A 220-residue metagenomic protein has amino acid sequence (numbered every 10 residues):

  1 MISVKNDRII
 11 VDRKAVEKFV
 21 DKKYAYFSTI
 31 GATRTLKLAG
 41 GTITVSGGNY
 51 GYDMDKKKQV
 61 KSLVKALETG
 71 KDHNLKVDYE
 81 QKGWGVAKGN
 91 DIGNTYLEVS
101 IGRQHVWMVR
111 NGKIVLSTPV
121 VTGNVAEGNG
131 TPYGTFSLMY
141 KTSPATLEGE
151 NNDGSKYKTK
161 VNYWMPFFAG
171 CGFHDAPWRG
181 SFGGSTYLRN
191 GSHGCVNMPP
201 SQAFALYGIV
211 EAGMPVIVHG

Functional and structural regions predicted by a protein language model:
M1-T159, Y163, V210-A212, I217-G220: Surface-exposed, secretory/extracytoplasmic low-complexity segments enriched in Ser/Thr/Asn/Gly/Pro
N162-I209, M214-V218: Active-site scaffold segments
